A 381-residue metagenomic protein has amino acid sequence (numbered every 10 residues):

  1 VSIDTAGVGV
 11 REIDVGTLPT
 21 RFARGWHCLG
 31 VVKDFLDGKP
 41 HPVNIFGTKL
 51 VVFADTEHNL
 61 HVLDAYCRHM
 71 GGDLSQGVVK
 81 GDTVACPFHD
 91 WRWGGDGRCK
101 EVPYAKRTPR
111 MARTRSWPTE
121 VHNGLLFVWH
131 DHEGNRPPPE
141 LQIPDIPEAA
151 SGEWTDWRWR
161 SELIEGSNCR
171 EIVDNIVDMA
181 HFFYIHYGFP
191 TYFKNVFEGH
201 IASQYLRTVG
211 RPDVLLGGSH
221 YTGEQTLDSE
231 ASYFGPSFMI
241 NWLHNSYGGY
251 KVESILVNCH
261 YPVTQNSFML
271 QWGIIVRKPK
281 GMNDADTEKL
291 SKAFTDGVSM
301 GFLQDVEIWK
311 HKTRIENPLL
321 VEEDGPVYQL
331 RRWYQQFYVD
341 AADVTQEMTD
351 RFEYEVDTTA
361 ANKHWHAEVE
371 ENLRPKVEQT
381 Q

Functional and structural regions predicted by a protein language model:
S2-T5, D14-V15, C28-A149, H364-Q381: Rieske [2Fe-2S] iron-sulfur-binding domain
V10-T20: Blade/loop signatures of beta-propeller domains
L18-F22, G124-H132, C259, E288-K292: Short, mixed-charge, low-aromatic patches
L18-P19, P42, P118-E120, H260-P262 (+1 more regions): A general structural signal for short secondary-structure junctions and capping/turn motifs
R21-F22, I45, A112, V121 (+2 more regions): A generic structural signal for short, non-catalytic loop/turn and secondary-structure boundary residues
N59, P138-Q381: C-terminal catalytic domain of Rieske-type non-heme iron oxygenases
